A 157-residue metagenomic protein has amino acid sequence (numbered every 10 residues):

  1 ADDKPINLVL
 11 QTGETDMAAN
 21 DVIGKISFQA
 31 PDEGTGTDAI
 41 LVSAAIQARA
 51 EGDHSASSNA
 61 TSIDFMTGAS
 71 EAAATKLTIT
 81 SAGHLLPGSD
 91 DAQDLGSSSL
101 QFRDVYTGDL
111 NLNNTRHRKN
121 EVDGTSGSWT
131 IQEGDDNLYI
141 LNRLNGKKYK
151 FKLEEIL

Functional and structural regions predicted by a protein language model:
A1-T35, A39-Q47, N59-T67, A74-D94 (+5 more regions): Short Gly/Ser/Thr-biased coil->beta-strand turn/linker motifs that build repetitive extracellular beta-solenoid/fiber
A50-D53: Short, conserved beta-turn/loop elements at beta-strand boundaries and strand-helix junctions
R143: Short conserved micro-motifs at the rims of enzyme active sites and ligand-binding pockets
